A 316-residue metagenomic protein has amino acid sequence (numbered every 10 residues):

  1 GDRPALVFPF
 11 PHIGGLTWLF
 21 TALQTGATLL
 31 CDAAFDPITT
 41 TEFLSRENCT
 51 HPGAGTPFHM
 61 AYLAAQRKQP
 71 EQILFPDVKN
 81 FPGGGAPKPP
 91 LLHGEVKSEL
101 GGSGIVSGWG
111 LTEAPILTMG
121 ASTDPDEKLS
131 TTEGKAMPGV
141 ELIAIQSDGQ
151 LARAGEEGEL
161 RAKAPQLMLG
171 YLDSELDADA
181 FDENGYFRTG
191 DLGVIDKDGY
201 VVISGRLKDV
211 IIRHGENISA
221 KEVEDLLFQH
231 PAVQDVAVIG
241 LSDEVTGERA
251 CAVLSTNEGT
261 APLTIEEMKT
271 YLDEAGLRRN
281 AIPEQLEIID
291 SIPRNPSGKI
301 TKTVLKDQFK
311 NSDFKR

Functional and structural regions predicted by a protein language model:
G1-R3, F10-H51, A65: Conserved AMP-binding/adenylation subdomain of ANL enzymes
Q24, T41, R46-A54, L63-K128 (+1 more regions): Gly/Ser/Thr-rich phosphate-binding loop
I38-T41, P70, A178, E224-D225: Short hydrophobic/charged patches on amphipathic alpha-helices used for structural packing and interfaces
L44, P52, A164, L169-G170 (+4 more regions): AMP-binding/adenylate-forming catalytic core of the ANL superfamily
G85, G110, G134, D191 (+1 more regions): Active-site glycine-centered loops adjacent to acidic/histidine catalytic or metal-binding residues that shape
G104-E113, E133-A136, I239-S242, E287: Beta-strand->loop->alpha-helix junctions that form or flank phosphate-binding loops in nucleotide-handling enzymes
K135-G139, Q150-A180, I218: Conserved ATP/PPi-binding loop(s) of AMP-dependent carboxylate-activating enzymes
D307-R316: Acidic/polar alpha-helix N-cap and adjacent early helical turns within long charge-rich amphipathic helices/linkers
